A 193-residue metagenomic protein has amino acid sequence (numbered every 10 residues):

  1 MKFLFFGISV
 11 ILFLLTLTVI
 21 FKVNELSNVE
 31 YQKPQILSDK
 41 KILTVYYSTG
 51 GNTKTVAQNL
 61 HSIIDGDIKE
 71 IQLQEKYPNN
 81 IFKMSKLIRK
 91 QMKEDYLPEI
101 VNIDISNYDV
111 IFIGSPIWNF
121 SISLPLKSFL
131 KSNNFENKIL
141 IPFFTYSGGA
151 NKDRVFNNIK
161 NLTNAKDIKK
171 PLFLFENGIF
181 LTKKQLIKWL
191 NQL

Functional and structural regions predicted by a protein language model:
K2-L193: Active-site-proximal alpha-helix that buttresses catalytic centers in soluble enzyme cores
